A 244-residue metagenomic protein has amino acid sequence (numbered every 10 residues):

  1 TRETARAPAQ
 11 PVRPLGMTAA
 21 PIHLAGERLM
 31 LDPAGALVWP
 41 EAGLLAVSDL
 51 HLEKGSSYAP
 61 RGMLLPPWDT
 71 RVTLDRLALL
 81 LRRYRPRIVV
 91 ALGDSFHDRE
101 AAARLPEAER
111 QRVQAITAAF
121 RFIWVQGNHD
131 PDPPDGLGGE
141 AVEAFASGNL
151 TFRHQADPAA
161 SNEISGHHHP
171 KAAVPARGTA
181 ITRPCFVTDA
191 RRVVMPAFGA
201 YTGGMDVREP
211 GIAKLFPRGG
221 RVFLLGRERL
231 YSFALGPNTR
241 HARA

Functional and structural regions predicted by a protein language model:
R2-T4: Short linear segments in intrinsically disordered or otherwise low-structure-confidence regions
R6, P11-A244: Extended recognition/assembly regions associated with phosphoester-bond processing machinery
